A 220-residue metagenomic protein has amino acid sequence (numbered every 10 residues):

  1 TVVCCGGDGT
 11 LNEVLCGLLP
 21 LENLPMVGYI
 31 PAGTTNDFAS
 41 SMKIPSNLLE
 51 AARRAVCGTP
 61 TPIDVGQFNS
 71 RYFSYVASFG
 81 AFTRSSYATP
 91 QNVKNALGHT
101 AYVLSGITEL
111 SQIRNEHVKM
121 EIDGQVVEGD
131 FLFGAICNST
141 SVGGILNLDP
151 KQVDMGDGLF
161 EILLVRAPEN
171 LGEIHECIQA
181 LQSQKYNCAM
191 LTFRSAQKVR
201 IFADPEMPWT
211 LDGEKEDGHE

Functional and structural regions predicted by a protein language model:
C5-G7, A32: Glycine-rich beta-strand-to-loop/alpha-helix junction loops that act as flexible
E13-L15, A39-S40, I145-L146, I174 (+1 more regions): Short glycine-/acidic-enriched loop or helix-start segments at secondary-structure transitions that form or flank
C16, P20-I136: Catalytic core of DAGKc-family lipid kinases
S78, F82, A135-D149, K215: Glycine-rich phosphate/pyrophosphate-binding beta-alpha loops
T83-S85, E128-D130, S141-I145, N170-I174: Short acidic/glycine-rich loop or secondary-structure boundary segments that cap or lie
V93-A101, S141, P150-N170: Gly/Ser/Thr-rich active-site loops/lids in small-molecule metabolic enzymes that frequently grip phosphoryl groups
I122, E128, D154, L164-E220: ATP/nucleoside-binding phosphotransfer catalytic cores, i.e., glycine-rich phosphate-binding loops
